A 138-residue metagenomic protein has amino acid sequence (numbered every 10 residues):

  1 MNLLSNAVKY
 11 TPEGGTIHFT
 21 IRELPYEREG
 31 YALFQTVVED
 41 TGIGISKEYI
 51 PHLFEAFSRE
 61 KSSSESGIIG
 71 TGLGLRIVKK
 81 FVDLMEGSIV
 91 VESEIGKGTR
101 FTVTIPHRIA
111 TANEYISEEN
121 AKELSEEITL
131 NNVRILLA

Functional and structural regions predicted by a protein language model:
A7-V8: Short helix-loop "hinge" at the ATP-lid/N-box region of the Bergerat-fold HATPase_c
G30, T102-L136: Disordered, acidic interdomain junction associated with two-component signaling
I45-F57: Short conserved segment of the HATPase_c
S58-I69: Glycine-rich ATP-lid/hinge loop adjacent to the conserved G-boxes
I69, G74, V78: Short alpha-helical Gxxx[C/S/T] motif in the catalytic ATP-binding
K97-T99: Glycine-rich GHKL/ HATPase_c ATP-binding element in histidine kinases
